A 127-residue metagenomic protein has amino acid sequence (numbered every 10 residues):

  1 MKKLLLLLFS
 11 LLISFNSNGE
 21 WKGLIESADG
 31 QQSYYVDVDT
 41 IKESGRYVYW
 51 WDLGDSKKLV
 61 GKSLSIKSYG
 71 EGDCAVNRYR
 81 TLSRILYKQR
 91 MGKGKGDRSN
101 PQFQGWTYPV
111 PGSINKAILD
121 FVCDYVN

Functional and structural regions predicted by a protein language model:
L4-F15: Sec-dependent N-terminal signal peptides
S17-N127: N-terminal secretory-pathway/extracellular module detecting exported/lumenal segments and adjacent signal-anchor/first
